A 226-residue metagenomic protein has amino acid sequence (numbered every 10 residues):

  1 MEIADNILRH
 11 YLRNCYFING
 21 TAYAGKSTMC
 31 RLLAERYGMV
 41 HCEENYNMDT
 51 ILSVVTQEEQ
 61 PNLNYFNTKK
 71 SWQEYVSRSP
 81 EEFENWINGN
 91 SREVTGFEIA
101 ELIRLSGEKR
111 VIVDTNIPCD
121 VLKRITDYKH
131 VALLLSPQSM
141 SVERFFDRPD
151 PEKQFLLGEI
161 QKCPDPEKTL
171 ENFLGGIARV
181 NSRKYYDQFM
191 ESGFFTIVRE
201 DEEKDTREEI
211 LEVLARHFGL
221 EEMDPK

Functional and structural regions predicted by a protein language model:
M1-C15: Extreme N-terminal, non-catalytic leader segments that precede Walker-type/kinase nucleotide-binding cores
I18: Hydrophobic anchor at the beta1->P-loop junction of P-loop NTPases
G25: Conserved glycine(s) of the Walker
M29, L33: Hydrophobic positions on the alpha1 helix immediately C-terminal to the Walker A/P-loop
Y37-T56: Short beta-strand-centered segment that lines the nucleotide-binding/catalytic pocket of NTP-utilizing
T50-R110, I117: ATP-dependent small-molecule kinase phosphotransfer cores that center on conserved nucleotide phosphate-binding segments
T126-C163: Conserved phosphate-donor/acceptor-positioning beta-strand/loop module used by diverse small-molecule
I177-K226: NTP-dependent small-molecule kinase module
